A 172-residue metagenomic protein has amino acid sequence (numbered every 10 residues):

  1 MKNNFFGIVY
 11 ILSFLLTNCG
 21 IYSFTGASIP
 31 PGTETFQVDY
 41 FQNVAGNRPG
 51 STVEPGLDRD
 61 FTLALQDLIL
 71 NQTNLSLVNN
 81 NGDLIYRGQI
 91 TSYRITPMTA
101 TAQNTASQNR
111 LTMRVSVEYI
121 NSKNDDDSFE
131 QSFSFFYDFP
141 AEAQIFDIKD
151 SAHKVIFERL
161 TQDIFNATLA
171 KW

Functional and structural regions predicted by a protein language model:
M1-N4: Positively charged n-region of N-terminal signal peptides that target proteins for export
G7-N18: Bacterial N-terminal signal peptides
T17-D67, N74, N166-W172: A structural "domain/chain start" motif
R48-P55, A143-S151: Second-shell loop/turn segments in exported
N71-S128, S132, F136-D150: Surface-exposed short loop/turn segments
K149-W172: Compositionally biased, intrinsically disordered linkers/stalks adjacent to structured regions
